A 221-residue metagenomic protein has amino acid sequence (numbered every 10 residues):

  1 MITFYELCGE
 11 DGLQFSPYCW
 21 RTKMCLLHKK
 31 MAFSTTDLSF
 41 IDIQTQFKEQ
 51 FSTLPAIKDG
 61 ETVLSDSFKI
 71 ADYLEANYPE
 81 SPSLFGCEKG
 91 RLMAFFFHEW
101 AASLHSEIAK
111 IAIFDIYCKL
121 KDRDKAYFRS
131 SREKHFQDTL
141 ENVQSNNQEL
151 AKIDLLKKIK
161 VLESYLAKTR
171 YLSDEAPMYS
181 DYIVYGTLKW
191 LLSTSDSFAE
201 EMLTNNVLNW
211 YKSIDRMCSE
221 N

Functional and structural regions predicted by a protein language model:
M1-Y127: GST-like domain detector, emphasizing the conserved glutathione-binding G-site in the N-terminal thioredoxin-like
R21, C25-H28, Y73, D154-Y165 (+1 more regions): Amphipathic alpha-helical segments that form well-ordered structural scaffolds and often line/cohere around active
I70, G90, P177-M178, L188 (+1 more regions): A generic structural micro-environment signature that highlights single residues at secondary-structure boundaries
S103-N209: GST-like fold's C-terminal all-alpha helical module
V207-N221: C-terminal active-site "lid" helix and adjoining low-complexity regulatory extension at the edge of ATP-using catalytic
